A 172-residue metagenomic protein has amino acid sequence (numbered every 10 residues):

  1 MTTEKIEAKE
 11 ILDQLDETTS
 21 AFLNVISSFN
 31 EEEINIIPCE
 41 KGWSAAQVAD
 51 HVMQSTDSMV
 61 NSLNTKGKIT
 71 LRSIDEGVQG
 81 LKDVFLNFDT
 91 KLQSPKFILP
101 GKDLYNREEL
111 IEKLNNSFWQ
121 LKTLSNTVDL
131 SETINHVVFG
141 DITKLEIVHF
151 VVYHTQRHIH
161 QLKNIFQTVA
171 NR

Functional and structural regions predicted by a protein language model:
M1-E10, S58-E112, A170-R172: Short, helix-capping/interhelical loops that line the mouth of catalytic, cofactor-, or ligand-binding pockets
E4-E7, I11-Q14, V25-A45: Charge-rich, low-complexity N-terminal segments
E7, E33, L99, Y105-N106 (+1 more regions): Residue-level detector of alpha-helix boundaries and kinks
A8, L12-L15, A45, R107-L114 (+2 more regions): Hydrophobic packing residues in well-ordered alpha-helices of helical domains and bundles
T18, K113, S117-Q120: Long, heptad-repeat alpha-helical coiled-coil segments that mediate oligomerization and form fibrous "stalk/rod"
N24, S117-L124: Amphipathic alpha-helical packing segments from all-alpha helical-bundle domains
N24-E32, D89-I98, T127-N135: Short alpha-helical hairpin
N35-V84, T127-R172: Short, contiguous alpha-helical
